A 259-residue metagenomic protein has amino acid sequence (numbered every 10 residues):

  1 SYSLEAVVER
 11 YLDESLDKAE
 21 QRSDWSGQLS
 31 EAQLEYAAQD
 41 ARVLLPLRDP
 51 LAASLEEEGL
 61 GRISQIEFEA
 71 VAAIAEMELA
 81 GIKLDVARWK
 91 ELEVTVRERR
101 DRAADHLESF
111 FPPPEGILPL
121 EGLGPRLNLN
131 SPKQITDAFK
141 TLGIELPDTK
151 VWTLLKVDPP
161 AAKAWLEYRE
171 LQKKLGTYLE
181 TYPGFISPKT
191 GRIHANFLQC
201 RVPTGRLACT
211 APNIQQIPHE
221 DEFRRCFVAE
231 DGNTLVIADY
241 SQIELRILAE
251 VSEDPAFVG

Functional and structural regions predicted by a protein language model:
S1-A6, R10, R97, G205 (+1 more regions): Conserved RNase H-like, two-metal-ion catalytic cores of nucleic-acid enzymes
S1-E31, E35, R42-A52: Metal-dependent phosphoesterase core characteristic of DEDDh/y 3'-5' exonuclease domains
L16-D17, D105, G116, F257: Secondary-structure boundary/capping residues
A19-R22, K140, I247-E250: Short acidic, glycine/serine/threonine-rich loops at helix termini
S30-Q33, A37, A41-E222, V228-T234 (+1 more regions): Conserved "right-hand" nucleotidyltransferase catalytic core of DNA-directed polymerases
E244-G259: Metal-dependent catalytic core segments for phosphate chemistry
